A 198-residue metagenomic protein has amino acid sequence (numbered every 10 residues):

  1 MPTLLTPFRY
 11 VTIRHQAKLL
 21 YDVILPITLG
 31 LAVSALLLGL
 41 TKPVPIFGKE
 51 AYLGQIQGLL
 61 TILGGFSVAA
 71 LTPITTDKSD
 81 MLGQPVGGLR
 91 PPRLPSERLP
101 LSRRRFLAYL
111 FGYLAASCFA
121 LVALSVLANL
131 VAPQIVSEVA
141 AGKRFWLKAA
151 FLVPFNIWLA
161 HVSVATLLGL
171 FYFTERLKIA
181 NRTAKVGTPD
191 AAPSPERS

Functional and structural regions predicted by a protein language model:
L4-V11, G169-S198: Cytosolic/matrix-facing juxtamembrane and C-terminal tails of multi-pass cellular membrane proteins
T6-L20, E97: Cytosolic juxtamembrane amphipathic/interface segments immediately preceding and feeding into a transmembrane helix
Q16-T61, E138-A141, L152: Long, highly hydrophobic alpha-helical transmembrane signal-anchor segments
L36-L37, G112-S137: Alpha-helical transmembrane segments and their membrane-interface junctions in multi-pass membrane proteins
I46, L71-R93: Membrane-helix interface/capping segments
Q57-S79: Hydrophobic alpha-helical membrane-embedded segments
G88-L110: Short membrane-interface loop/juxtamembrane segments of multi-pass integral membrane proteins
W146-E175: Alpha-helical membrane-embedded segments
